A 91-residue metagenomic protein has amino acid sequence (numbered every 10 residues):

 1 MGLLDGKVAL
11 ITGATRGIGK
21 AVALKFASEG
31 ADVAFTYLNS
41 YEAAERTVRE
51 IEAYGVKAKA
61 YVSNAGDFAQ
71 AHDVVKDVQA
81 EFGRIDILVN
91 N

Functional and structural regions predicted by a protein language model:
D5, Y54-K57, K76-N90: A glycine-rich helix->loop->beta "capping" turn within Rossmann-like NAD(P)(H)-dependent oxidoreductase domains
V8, T15-G17: Conserved glycine-rich cofactor-binding loop
I11-T12, N90-N91: Structural signature of the Rossmann-like NAD(P)-dependent dehydrogenase/reductase core
F26: Aromatic pocket-lining residues of Rossmann-like dinucleotide-binding sites
E29-R46: Conserved glycine-rich Rossmann-like NAD(P)H-binding loop of the short-chain dehydrogenase/reductase
Y41, V62-K76: The beta1-alpha1 cofactor-binding region of Rossmann-like NAD(H)/NADP(H)-dependent oxidoreductases
